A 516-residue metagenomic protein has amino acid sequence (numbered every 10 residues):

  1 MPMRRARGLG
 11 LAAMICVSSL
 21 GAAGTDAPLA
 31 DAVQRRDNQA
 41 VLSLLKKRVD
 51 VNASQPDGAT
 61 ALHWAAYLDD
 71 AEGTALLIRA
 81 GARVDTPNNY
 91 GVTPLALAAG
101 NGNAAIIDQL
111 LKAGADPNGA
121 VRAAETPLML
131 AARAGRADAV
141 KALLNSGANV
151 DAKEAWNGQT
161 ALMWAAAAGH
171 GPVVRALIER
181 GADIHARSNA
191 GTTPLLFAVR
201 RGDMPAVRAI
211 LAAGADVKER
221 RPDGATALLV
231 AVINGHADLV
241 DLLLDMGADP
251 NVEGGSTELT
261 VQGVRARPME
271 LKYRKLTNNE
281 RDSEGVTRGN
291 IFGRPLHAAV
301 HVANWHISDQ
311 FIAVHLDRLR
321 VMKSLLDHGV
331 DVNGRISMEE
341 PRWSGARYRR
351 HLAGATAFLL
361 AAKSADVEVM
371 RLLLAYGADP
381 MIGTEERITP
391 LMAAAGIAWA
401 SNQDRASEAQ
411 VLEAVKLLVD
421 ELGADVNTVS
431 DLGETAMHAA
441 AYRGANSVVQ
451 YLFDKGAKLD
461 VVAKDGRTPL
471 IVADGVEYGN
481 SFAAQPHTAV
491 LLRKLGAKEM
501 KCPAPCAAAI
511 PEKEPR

Functional and structural regions predicted by a protein language model:
M1-G10: Bacterial N-terminal signal peptides that target proteins for export
G10-S19: Bacterial N-terminal signal peptides
A22-P28, S146, R180, A213 (+9 more regions): Ankyrin-repeat-protein effector appendages
G24-S43: Short N-terminal segments immediately surrounding and downstream of signal-peptide cleavage
T25-D31, S54-A61, P87-T93, A120-T126 (+10 more regions): Ankyrin-repeat boundary/"N-cap" motif
D31-R35, W64-D70, L97-N103, L130-R136 (+10 more regions): Ankyrin repeat A-helix N-terminal signature
A40, E72-G73, A105-I106, D138-A139 (+8 more regions): Conserved ankyrin/ankyrin-like repeat signature
L45-V49, A75-R83, D108-D116, K141-N149 (+9 more regions): Ankyrin repeat domain, specifically the short helix-to-loop turn at the C-terminus of the second helix of each repeat
